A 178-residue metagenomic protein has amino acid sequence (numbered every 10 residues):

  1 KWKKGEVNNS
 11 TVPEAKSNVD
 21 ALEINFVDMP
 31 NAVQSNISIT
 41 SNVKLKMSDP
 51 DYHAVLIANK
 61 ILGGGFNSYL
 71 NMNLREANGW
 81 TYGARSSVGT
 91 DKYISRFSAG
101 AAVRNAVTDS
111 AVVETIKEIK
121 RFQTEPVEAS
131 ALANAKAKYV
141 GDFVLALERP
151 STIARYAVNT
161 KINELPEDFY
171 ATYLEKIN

Functional and structural regions predicted by a protein language model:
K1-L45: An aromatic/glycine/proline-enriched structural segment found at the starts of mature extracellular/organellar domains
W2-E6, G65, I119, Q123-P126: A generic secondary-structure signal for well-formed alpha-helical elements
K4-N8, N67, V144-R149: Secretory-pathway/luminal and periplasmic proteins that interact with or process carbohydrate-rich
S10-S17, N59, S68-N73, D91 (+1 more regions): Short C-terminal domain-edge/linker segments immediately following a structured domain
D20, A32, P50-D51, G63 (+4 more regions): Active-site-proximal structural scaffolding
Q34-L45, N71-T124, A129-N178: M16 family metallopeptidases and their MPP-like homologs
I39, D49-L62, Y69-M72: Active/ligand-binding-proximal structured segments within catalytic/core domains that scaffold catalytic residues
